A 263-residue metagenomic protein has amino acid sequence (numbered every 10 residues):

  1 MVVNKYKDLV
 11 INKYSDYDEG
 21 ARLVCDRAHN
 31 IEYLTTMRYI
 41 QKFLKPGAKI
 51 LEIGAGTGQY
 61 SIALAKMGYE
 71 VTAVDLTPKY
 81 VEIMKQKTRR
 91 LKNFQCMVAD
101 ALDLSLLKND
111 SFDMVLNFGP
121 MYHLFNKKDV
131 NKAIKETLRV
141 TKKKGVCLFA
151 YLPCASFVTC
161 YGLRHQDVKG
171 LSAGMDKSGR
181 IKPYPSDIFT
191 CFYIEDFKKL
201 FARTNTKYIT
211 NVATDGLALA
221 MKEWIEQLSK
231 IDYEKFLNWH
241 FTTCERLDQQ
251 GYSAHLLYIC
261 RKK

Functional and structural regions predicted by a protein language model:
M1-P46, Q59, A63: Conserved class I S-adenosyl-L-methionine
Q59-D103: Class I SAM-dependent methyltransferase SAM/SAH-binding core
S105-V115: A short acidic, Gly/Pro-enriched loop at the edge of an enzyme's catalytic core that lines a small-molecule cofactor
M114-K128: A short SAM/SAH-binding and catalytic strip from SAM-dependent methyltransferases
N131-K143: A short glycine-rich, Lys/Arg-flanked "PGG" loop and its adjoining helix->strand segment in the class I
C147-G174: Conserved class I S-adenosyl-L-methionine
I188-N205, N211: Short alpha-helix
T210-K263: A C-terminal cap/extension of S-adenosyl-L-methionine-dependent methyltransferases that defines the acceptor-substrate
